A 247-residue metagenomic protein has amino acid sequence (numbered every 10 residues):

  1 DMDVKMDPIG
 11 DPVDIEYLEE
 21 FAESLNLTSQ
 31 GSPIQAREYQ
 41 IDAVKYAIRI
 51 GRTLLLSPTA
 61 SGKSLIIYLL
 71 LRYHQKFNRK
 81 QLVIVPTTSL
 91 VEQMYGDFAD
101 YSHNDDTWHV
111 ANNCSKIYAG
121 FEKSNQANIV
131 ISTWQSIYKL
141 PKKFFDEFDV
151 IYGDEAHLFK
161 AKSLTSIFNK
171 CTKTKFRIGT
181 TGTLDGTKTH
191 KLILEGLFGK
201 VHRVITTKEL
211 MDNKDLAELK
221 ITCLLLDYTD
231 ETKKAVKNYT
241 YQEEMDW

Functional and structural regions predicted by a protein language model:
D1-Y17: Interdomain "pre-motor" coupling segment immediately N-terminal to P-loop NTPase/helicase cores
P12-L56: Conserved pre-motif I regulatory segment
A60: Walker A (P-loop) phosphate-binding loop of P-loop NTPases
S64-D100, L164, G186: Conserved Walker A/P-loop ATP-binding site and its immediately adjacent core in helicase/helicase-like ATPase domains
Y101-K142: Inter-Walker segment of RecA-like/P-loop motor cores
I129-I167: Conserved RecA-like ASCE ATPase "motif II neighborhood" in helicase/translocase motors
D149-V150, H157-K220: Post-DEXD/H (motif II) to motif III coupling segment of the RecA-like Helicase ATP-binding lobe
V204-W247: Conserved interdomain linker/interface between the two RecA-like ATPase lobes of SF2 helicase motors
